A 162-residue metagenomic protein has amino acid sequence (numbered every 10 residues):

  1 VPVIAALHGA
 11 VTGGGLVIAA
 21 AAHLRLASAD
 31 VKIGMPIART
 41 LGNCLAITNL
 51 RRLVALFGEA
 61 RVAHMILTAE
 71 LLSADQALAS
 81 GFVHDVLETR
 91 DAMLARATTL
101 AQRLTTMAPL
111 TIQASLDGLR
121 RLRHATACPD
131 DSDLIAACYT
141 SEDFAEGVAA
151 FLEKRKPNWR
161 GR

Functional and structural regions predicted by a protein language model:
V1-A5: Conserved catalytic cysteine-centered active-site region of acyl-thioester-dependent Claisen-condensing enzymes
A6, T12-M65, S80, R96 (+1 more regions): CoA-thioester-processing core
L24, H64, T68-E70, Q76 (+2 more regions): Well-ordered beta-strand positions
L26-V31, V83-P129, A136, E142 (+1 more regions): C-terminal long alpha-helix characteristic of the crotonase
N49-R52, R61, T111-A114, D131-L134 (+1 more regions): Hydrophobic alpha-helical segments typical of transmembrane helices and their membrane-interface/capping positions
E59-A63, L72-A79, M107-I112: Short, structured loop/turn "capping" segments at alpha-beta junctions
A149-R162: Terminal low-complexity tails and localization/encapsulation signals of metabolic enzymes
